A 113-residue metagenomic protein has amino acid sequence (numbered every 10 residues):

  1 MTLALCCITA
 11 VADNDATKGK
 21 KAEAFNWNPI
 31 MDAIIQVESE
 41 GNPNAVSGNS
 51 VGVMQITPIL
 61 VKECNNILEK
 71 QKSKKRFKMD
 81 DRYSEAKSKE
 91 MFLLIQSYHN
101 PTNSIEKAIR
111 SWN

Functional and structural regions predicted by a protein language model:
M1-C6: Bacterial N-terminal signal peptides
T9-V11: Cleavable N-terminal signal peptides
D13-N113: Catalytic glycan-binding domains that act on GlcNAc-containing polysaccharides
